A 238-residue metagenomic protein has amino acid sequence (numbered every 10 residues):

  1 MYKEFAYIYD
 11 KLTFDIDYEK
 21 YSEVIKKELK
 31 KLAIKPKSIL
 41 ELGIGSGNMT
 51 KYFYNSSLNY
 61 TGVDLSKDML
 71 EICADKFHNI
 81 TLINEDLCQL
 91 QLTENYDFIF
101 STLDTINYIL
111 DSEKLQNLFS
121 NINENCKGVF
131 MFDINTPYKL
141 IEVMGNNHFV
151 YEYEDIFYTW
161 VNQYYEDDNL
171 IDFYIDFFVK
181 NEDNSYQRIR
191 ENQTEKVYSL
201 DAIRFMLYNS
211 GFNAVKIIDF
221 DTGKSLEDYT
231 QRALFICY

Functional and structural regions predicted by a protein language model:
M1-K35: Conserved class I S-adenosyl-L-methionine
K35-G45: Conserved class I S-adenosyl-L-methionine
G47-Q89: Class I SAM-dependent methyltransferase SAM/SAH-binding core
Q91-F98: A short acidic, Gly/Pro-enriched loop at the edge of an enzyme's catalytic core that lines a small-molecule cofactor
T102-D104: Residues lining the SAM
Q116-V129: A short glycine-rich, Lys/Arg-flanked "PGG" loop and its adjoining helix->strand segment in the class I
I134-A202: SAM-dependent methyltransferase
K196, L200-Y238: C-terminal lobe and adjacent flexible extensions of AdoMet/dcAdoMet transferase-like proteins
